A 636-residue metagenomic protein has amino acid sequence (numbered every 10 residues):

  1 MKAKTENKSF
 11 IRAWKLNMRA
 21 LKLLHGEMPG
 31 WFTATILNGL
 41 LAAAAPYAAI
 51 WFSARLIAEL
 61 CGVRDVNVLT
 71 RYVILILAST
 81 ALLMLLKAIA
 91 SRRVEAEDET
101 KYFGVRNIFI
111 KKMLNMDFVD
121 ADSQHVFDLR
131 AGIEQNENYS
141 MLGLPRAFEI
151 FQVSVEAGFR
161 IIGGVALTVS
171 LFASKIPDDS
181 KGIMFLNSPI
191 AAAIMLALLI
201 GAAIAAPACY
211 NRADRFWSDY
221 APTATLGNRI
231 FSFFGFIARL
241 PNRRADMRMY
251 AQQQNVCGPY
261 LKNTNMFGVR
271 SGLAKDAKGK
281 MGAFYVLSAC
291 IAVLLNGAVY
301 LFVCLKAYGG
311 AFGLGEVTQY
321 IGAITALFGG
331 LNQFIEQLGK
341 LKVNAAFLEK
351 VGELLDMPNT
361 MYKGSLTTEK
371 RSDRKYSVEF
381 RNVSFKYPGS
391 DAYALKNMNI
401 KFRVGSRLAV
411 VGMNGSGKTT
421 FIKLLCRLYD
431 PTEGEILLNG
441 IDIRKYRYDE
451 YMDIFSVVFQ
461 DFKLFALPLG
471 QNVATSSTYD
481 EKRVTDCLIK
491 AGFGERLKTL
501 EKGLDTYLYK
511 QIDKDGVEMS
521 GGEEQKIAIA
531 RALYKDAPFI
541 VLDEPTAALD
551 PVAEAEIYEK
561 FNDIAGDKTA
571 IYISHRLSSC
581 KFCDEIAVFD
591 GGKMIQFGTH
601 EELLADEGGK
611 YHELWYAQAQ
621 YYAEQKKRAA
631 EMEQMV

Functional and structural regions predicted by a protein language model:
M1-M18, E99-P145, L226-L273, A345-P358 (+2 more regions): Extended non-transmembrane interhelical loops and adjacent amphipathic helices of multipass membrane proteins
M1-P46, V66-R71, A90-V94, V126-I162 (+5 more regions): Membrane-integrated ABC transporters
F32-L86, A157-D214, A298, L305 (+2 more regions): Transmembrane helix-loop-helix hairpins at lipid-water interfaces of multipass membrane proteins, especially the type-1
Q252, V299, Y320-D356: Cytosolic ends of transmembrane helices, especially the final helix of ABC transmembrane type-1 domains
C426: Helix-to-loop junction immediately C-terminal to a conserved catalytic motif
E435-L437, M452, G470-K514, Y558-E559 (+1 more regions): ABC ATPase nucleotide-binding domain helical subdomain, centered on the C-loop/LSGGQ "ABC signature"
L437, G494-I527, D536, Y622-V636: ABC-fold ATPase nucleotide-binding domain signature/coupling loops
K502-G503, E559, R576, K581-V636: C-terminal portion of ABC ATPase nucleotide-binding domains
